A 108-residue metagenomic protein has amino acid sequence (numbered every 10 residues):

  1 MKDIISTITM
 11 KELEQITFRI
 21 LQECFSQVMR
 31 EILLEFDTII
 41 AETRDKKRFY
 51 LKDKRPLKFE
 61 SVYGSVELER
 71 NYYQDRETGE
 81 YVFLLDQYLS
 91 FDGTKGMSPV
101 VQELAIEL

Functional and structural regions predicted by a protein language model:
M1-K11, V66-L108: Short, positively charged, Gly/Tyr-enriched micro-motifs that form contact patches at catalytic or ligand/partner
M1-R76: Short, conserved DNA-binding cores of transcription-related domains
